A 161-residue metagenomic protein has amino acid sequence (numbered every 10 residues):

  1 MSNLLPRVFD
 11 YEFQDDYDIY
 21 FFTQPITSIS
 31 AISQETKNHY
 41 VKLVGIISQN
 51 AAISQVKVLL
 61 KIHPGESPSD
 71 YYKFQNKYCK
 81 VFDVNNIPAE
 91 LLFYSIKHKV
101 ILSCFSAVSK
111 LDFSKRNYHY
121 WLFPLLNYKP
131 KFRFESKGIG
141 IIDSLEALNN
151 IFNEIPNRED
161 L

Functional and structural regions predicted by a protein language model:
M1-P25: A nucleotide-sugar donor-handling region in carbohydrate enzymes
D16-I29, I62-P64, L122-L125: Short loop/turn segments at strand-loop or loop-helix junctions that form parts of catalytic or ligand-binding pockets
D18, V56, K97-V100: Conserved acidic residues
I29-S30, E66-K73, L126-F132: Short, charged/polar "capping" segments at the starts of alpha-helices and the immediately preceding loops
Q34-N50: Well-ordered, non-membrane alpha-helical segments in soluble/globular domains
S48-L59: A conserved nucleotide-sugar
P64-K110: Donor nucleotide-activated moiety binding/catalytic core segment of transferases that use nucleotide-activated donors
V108-L161: Catalytic binding pocket for nucleotide-activated donors in carbohydrate/polymer assembly enzymes
